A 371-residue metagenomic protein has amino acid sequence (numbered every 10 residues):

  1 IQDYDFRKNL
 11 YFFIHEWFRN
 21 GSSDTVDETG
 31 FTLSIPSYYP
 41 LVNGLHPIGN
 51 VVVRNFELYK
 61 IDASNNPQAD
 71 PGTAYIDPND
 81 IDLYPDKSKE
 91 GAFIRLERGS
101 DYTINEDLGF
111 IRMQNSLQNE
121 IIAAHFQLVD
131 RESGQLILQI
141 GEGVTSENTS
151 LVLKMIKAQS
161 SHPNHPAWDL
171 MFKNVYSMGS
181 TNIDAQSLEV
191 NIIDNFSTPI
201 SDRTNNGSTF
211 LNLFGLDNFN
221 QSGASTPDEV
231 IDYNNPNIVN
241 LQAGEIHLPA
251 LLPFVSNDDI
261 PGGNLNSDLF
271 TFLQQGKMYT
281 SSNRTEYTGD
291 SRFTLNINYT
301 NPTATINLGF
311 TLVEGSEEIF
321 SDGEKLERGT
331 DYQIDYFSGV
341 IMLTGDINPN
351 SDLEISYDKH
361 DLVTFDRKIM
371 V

Functional and structural regions predicted by a protein language model:
I1-V371: Surface-exposed, low-hydrophobicity segments enriched in Gly/Pro/acidic/Ser residues that characterize the mature
